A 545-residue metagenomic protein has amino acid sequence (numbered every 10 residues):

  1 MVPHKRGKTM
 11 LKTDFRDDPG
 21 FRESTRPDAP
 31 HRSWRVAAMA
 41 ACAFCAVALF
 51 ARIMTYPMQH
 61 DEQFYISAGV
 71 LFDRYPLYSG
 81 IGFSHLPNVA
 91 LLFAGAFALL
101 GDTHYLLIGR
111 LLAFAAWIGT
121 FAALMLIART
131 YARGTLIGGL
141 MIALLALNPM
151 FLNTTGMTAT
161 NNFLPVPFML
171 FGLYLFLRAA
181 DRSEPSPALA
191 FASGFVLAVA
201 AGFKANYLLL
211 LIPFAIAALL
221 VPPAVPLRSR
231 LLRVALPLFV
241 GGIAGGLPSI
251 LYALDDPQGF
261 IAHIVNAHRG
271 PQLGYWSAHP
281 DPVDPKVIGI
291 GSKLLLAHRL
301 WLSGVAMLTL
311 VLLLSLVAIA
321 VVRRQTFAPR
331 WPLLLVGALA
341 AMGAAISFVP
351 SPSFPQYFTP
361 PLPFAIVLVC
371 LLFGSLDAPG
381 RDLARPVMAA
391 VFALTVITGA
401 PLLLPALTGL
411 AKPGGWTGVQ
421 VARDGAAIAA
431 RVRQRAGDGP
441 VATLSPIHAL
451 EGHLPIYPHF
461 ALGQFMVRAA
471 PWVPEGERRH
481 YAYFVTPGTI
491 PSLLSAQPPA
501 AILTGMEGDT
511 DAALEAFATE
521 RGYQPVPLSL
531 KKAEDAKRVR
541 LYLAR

Functional and structural regions predicted by a protein language model:
W34-V36, F121-L147, V166-P167, L334: Transmembrane-helix signature of polytopic, membrane-embedded enzymes that assemble or transfer cell-envelope glycans
C42-A43, L111-A132, L147, L152 (+3 more regions): Transmembrane-helix motifs of polytopic, lipid-linked glycan transferases
M54-A68, G80-G95, T103-L107, P257 (+2 more regions): Extracytoplasmic catalytic/substrate-binding loops of multi-pass membrane glycan-assembly enzymes
S84, F195, N206-L208, G304 (+3 more regions): Short periplasmic/luminal acceptor-recognition loop of GT-C membrane glycosyltransferases, typified by
A132, L170-A192, L219-V225, L295 (+3 more regions): Membrane-interface transmembrane helices that cradle and orient dolichyl/undecaprenyl
I142, P187-A205, L211-I216, I243 (+1 more regions): Membrane-interface alpha helices of multi-pass inner-membrane proteins
T155, L170, F203, L209-I212 (+3 more regions): Hydrophobic/aromatic-rich transmembrane helices and adjacent perimembrane loops
V234-H279, A345, V349, H448: Membrane-lumen/periplasm interface segments of specific transmembrane helices in polyprenyl phosphate-linked
